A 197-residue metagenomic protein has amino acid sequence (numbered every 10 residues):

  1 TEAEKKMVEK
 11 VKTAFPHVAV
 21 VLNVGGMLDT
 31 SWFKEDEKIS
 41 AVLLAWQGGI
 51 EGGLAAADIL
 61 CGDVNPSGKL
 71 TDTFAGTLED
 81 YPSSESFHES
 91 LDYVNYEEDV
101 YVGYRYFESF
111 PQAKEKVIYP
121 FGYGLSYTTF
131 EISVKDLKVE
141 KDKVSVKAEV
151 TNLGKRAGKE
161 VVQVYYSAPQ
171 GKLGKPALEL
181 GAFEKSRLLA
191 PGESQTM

Functional and structural regions predicted by a protein language model:
T1-E37: Hydrophobic helix-and-loop "lid/oligomerization" segment in the mid-to-C-terminal part of catalytic domains
E2, V11, E97, G103 (+2 more regions): Generic low-polarity alpha-helical segments
E9-A19, L54-I59, T77-P82, F183-S186: Low-complexity, flexible helical/coil segments
N23-K159, Y165, P191: Secreted, periplasmic, or luminal enzymes acting at the cell surface/secretory milieu
E35-K38, Q163-K172, L178-G181: Active/binding-pocket-proximal capping segment
K172-M197: Intrinsically disordered, low-complexity Pro/Gly/Ser/Thr-rich segments with frequent PxxP/GP/PP motifs and embedded
